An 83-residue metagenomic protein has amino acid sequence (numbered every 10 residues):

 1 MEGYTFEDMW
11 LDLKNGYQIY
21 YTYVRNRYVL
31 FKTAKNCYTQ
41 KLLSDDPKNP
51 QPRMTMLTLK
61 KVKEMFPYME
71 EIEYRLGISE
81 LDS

Functional and structural regions predicted by a protein language model:
M1, N49-S83: Mixed-charge, Lys/Arg-enriched low-complexity segments
M1-T22: Negatively charged, low-complexity tracts enriched in Asp/Glu with abundant Ser/Thr
L30-P52: Short, surface-exposed, low-complexity cationic segments
